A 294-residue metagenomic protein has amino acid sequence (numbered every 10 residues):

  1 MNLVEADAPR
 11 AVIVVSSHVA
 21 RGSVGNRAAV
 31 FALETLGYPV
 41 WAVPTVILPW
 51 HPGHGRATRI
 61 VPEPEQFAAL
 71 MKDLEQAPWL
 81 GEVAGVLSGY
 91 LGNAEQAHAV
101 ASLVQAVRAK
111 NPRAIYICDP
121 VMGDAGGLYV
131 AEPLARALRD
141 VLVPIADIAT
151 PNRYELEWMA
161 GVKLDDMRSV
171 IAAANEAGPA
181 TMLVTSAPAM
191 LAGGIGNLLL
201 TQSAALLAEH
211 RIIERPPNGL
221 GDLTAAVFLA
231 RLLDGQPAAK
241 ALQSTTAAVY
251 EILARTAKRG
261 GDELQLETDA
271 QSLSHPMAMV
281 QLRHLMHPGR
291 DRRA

Functional and structural regions predicted by a protein language model:
N2-A125, A270-R283, H287-R293: Conserved N-terminal subdomain of the carbohydrate kinase-like
V19, V46-L48, G92, M122 (+4 more regions): Glycine-rich beta-alpha junction loops
A28-A32, L223-V227, S244: Short amphipathic alpha-helical face segments that pack within enzyme cores and frequently flank/anchor catalytic
V86, N152, G221, A241: Residue-level signal for inorganic ion chemistry
L128-L206, I213-R215, D234-A239: Conserved phosphate/ATP/ADP-binding segment of small-molecule kinases
R211-F228: Short glycine/threonine-rich catalytic loop with a Thr-x-Gly-x-Asp
A226-D234, A247, E251: Short glycine/serine- and small hydrophobic-enriched flexible loop segments
A239-A294: Charged C-terminal helix
